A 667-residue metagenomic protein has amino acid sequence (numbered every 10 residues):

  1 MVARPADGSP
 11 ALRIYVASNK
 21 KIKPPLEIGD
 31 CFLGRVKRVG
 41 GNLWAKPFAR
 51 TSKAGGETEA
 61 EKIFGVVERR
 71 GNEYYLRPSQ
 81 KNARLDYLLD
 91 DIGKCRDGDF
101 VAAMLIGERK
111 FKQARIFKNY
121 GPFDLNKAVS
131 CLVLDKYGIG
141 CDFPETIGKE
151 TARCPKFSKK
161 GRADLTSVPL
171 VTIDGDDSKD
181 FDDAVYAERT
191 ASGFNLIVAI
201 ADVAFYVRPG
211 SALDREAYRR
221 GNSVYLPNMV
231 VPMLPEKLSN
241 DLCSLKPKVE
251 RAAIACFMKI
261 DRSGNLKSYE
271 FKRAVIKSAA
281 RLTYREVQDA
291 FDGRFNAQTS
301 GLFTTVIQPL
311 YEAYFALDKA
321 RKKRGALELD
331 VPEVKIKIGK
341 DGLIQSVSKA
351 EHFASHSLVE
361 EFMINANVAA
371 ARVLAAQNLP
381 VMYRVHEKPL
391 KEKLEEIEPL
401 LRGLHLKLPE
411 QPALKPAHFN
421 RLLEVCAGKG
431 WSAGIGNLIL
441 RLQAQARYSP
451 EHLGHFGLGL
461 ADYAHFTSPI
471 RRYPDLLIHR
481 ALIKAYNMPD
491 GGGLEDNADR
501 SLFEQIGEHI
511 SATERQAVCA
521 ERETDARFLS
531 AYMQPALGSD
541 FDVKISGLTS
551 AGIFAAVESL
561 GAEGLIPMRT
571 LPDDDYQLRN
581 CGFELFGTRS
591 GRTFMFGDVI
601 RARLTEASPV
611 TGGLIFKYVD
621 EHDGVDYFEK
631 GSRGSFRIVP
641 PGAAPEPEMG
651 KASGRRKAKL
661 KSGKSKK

Functional and structural regions predicted by a protein language model:
M1-I200, A204-E250, R281, E286-D289 (+1 more regions): Charge-lined substrate channels and their catalytic hotspots, especially those that engage the 3′ end of RNA
P5-S9, S18, P78-N82, G107 (+9 more regions): A short beta-strand motif that forms part of the nucleic acid-binding face of small beta-barrel RNA-binding folds
S9-L12, L26, A369, E392 (+1 more regions): Structured C-terminal cores of nucleic-acid metabolism proteins
G29, G98, I116, I173 (+5 more regions): A residue-level signal for conserved active-site and pocket-lining positions in enzyme catalytic cores
Y87-L88, R109, D174, F181-K393 (+4 more regions): Feature marking long nucleic-acid-engaging regions of large polymerase/nuclease enzymes
G107-K110, A114-R115, K149-R153, G293-F315 (+1 more regions): A short, charged
C131, E145-K149, A163-T166, S268-K272 (+7 more regions): Short coil/turn segments at secondary-structure boundaries
L165-T172, D176-T190, L310-L327, E523-D542 (+2 more regions): Phosphate-interacting basic helix/loop segments used at nucleotide- and nucleic-acid interfaces
